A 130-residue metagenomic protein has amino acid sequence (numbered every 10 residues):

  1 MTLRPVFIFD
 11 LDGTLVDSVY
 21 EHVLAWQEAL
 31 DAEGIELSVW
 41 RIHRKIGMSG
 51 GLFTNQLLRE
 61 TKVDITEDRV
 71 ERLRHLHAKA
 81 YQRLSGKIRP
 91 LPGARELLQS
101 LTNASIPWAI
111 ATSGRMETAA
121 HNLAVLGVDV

Functional and structural regions predicted by a protein language model:
T2-H43: Active-site neighborhood of HAD-like aspartate-dependent phosphohydrolases
L3, R83-I110, M116-A120: Short, acidic loop-to-helix structural element flanking the phosphoryl-transfer center in phosphate-processing enzymes
V23, Q27, G50-N55, M116 (+1 more regions): An amphipathic alpha-helix signature
A25-E33, L73-R83: Generic non-transmembrane alpha-helical segments
E36, D64, V128-V130: Conserved H-loop
R41-I46, R69-E71, V128-V130: A short, structured active-site edge motif that brings together acidic residues
G47-A80, P92-R95, S100-T102: A metal-dependent, Asp-based hydrolase signature
S113, A124-D129: Histidine/lysine/aspartate-rich catalytic loop segments that bind and position anionic ligands
